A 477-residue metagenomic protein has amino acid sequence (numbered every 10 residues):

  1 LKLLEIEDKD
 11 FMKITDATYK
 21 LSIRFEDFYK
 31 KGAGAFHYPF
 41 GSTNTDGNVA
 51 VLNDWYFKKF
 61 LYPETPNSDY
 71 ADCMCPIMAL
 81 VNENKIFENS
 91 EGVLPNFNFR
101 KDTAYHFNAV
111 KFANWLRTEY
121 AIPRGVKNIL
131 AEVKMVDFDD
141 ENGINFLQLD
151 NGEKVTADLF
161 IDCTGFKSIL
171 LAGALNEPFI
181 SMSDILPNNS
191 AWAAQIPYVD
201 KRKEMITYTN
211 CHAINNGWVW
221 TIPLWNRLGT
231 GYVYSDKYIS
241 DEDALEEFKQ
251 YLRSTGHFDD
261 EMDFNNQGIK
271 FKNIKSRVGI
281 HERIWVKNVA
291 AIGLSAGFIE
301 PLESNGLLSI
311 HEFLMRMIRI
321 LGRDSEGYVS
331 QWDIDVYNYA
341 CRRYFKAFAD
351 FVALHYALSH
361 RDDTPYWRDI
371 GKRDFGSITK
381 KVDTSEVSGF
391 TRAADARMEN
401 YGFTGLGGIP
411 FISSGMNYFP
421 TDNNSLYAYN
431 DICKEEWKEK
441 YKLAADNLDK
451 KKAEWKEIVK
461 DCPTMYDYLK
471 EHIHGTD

Functional and structural regions predicted by a protein language model:
L3-V81: Dinucleotide-binding Rossmann-like beta1-alpha1 core, especially the glycine-rich loop that anchors the ADP
L4, L21-Y29, F146, R202-K203 (+3 more regions): Extended charged low-complexity segments that act as oligomerization/scaffolding linkers
Y19, I320-D477: Long, low-complexity C-terminal extensions of enzymes
Y62-F107: Alpha-helix-centered segments that form part of catalytic cores
L94-E247, L314: Predominantly flavin-linked oxidoreductase catalytic cores and closely associated redox partners
D139-N145, R283-K287, H360: A short, glycine/Asx- and small/polar-enriched loop/turn that sits immediately N-terminal to a beta-strand
A213-K275, G297-L308, E326: Conserved FAD/dinucleotide-binding core of flavoprotein oxidoreductases
E242, N265-C341: A conserved active-site cap/scaffold subdomain adjacent to cofactor or substrate pockets
